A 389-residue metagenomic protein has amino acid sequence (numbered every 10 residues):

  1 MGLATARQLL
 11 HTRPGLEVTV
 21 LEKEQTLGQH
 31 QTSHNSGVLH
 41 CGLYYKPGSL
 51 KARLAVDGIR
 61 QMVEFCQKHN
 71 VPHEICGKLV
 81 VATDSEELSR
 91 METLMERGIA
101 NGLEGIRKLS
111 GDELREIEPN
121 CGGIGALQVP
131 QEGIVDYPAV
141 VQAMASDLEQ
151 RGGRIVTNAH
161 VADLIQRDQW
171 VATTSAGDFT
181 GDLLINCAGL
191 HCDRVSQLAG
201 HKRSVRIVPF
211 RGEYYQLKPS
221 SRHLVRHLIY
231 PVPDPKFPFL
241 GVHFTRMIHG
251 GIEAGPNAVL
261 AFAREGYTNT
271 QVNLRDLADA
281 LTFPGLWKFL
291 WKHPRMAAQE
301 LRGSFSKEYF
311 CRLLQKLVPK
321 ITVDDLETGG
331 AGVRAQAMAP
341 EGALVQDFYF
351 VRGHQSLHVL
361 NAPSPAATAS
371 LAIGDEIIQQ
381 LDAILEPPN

Functional and structural regions predicted by a protein language model:
M1: Hydrophobic/small residue at the entry helix of a nucleotide-binding pocket
A4, L164-N273: Flavin-dependent oxidoreductases
L10-H34: Glycine-rich FAD pyrophosphate-binding loop
G37-E113, G123, G241-V242, G251 (+2 more regions): Dinucleotide-binding Rossmann-like beta1-alpha1 core, especially the glycine-rich loop that anchors the ADP
K46-D57, V81-R90, L127-D147, V156 (+2 more regions): Short beta-strand to alpha-helix junction loop
P72-A82, G105-K108, E113-G152, V171-S175 (+3 more regions): Helix-loop-beta segment of a Rossmann-like dinucleotide-binding subdomain
L127-L183, C187, H191-R194, A369-D382: Helical element adjacent to the flavin cofactor pocket in flavoenzyme catalytic cores
F239, L281-N389: C-terminal catalytic lobe of FAD-dependent flavoproteins
